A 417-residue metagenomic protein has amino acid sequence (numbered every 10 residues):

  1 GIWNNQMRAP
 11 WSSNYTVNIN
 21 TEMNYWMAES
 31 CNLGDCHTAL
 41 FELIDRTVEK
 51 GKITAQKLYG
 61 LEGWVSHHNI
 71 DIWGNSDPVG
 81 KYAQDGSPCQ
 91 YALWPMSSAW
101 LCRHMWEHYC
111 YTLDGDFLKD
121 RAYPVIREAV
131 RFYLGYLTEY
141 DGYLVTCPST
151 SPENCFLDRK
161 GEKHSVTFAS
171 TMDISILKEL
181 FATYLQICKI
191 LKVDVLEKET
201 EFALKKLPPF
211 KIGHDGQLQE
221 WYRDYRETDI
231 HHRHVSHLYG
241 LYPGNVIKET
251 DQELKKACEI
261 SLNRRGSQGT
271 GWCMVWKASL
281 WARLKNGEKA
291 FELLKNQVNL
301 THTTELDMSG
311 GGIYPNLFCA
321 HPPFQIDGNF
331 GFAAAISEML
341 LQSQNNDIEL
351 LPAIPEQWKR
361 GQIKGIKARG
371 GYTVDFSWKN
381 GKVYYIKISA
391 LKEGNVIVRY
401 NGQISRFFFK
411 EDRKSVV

Functional and structural regions predicted by a protein language model:
G1-N4, L118-R121, T138-C147, V193-E199 (+1 more regions): Short, glycine/acidic-rich hinge or "gate" loops at secondary-structure transitions that mediate conformational
I2-Y15, I70-L93, S149-A169, D224 (+1 more regions): Acidic/His metal-coordination segments adjacent to aromatic residues that form catalytic metal sites in metalloenzymes
V17-M23, A28-V65, W73, C89-G115 (+3 more regions): Active-site core of glycosidic bond-cleaving carbohydrate-active enzymes
E128-I187: Acidic/histidine-rich catalytic neighborhood
I313-Y314, Q344-T373: Glycan-recognition and catalytic regions of carbohydrate-active enzymes
G370-V396: Carbohydrate-binding surface patches
V396-D412: Solvent-exposed beta-hairpin/edge-strand motifs
V416: Conserved small/polar residues in nucleotide/adenosyl-binding loops
